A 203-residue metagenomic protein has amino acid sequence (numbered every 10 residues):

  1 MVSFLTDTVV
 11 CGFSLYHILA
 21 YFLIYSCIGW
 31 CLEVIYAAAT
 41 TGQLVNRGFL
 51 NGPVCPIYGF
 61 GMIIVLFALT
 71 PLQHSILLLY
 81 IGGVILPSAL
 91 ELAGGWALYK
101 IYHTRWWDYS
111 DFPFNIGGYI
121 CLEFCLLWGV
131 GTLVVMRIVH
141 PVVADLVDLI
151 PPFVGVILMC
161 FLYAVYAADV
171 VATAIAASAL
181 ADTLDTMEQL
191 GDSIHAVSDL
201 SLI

Functional and structural regions predicted by a protein language model:
M1-I203: Aromatic-rich, lipid-facing transmembrane alpha helices and their immediate juxtamembrane interface loops in integral
